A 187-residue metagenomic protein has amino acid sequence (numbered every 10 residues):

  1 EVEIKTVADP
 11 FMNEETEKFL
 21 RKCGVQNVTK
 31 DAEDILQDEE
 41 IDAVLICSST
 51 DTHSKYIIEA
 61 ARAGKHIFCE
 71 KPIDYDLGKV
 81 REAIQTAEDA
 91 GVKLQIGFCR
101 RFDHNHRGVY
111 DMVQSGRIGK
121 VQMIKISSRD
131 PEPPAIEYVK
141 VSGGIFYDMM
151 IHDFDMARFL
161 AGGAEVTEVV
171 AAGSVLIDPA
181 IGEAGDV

Functional and structural regions predicted by a protein language model:
E1-C23: N-terminal Rossmann-like dinucleotide-binding module
V2-T6, V25, D42-V44, G144: Short active-site oxyanion
E3-I4, E40-A43, H66, V92-K93 (+1 more regions): Structural signature of beta-strand start/N-cap positions in the alpha/beta core of ABC transporter nucleotide-binding
K5, P134-V187: Rossmann-like dinucleotide-binding domain that binds NAD(P)(H)
D9, M123-I126, E168-A171: Hydrophobic/anchoring residues in structured secondary elements
C23-T86: Beta-loop-alpha module in the N-terminal Rossmann-like domain of NAD(P)-dependent dehydrogenases, especially those
T29, F68, K93-Q95, K125 (+1 more regions): Structural detector of well-ordered beta-strand residues that form the stable sheet scaffold of enzyme domains
D51, D74-A135: A contiguous active-site-proximal alpha/beta segment in oxidoreductase catalytic domains
